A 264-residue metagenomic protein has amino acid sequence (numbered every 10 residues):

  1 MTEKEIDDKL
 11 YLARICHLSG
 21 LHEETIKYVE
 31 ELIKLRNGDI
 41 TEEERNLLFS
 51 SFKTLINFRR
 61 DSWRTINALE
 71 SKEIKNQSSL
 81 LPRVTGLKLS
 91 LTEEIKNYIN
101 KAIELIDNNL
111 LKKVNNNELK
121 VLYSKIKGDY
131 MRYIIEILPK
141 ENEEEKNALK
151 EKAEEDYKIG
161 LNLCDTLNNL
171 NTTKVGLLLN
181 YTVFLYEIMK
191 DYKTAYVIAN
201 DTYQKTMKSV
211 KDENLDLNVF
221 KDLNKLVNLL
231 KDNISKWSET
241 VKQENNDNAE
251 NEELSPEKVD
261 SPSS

Functional and structural regions predicted by a protein language model:
M1-D129, Y133-P139, A148, I159 (+2 more regions): N-terminal alpha-helical interaction modules that lie
I33-K34, K193-K211: TPR/TPR-like (Sel1-like) alpha-helical repeat modules
D39, L111-N115, T166-L170, K208-N214: Short coil/turn linkers that connect adjacent helices within long alpha-helical scaffolds, especially alpha-solenoid
L119-I126, N169-F184, V219-D232: Amphipathic alpha-helical protein-interaction segments enriched in hydrophobic
Y130-I135, L177-M189: Hydrophobic/aromatic-rich effector regions of fungal transcription factors
Y133, I137-T173: Alpha-helical adaptor scaffolds
K152, T194-T202, N246-E252: Alpha-helical repeat scaffolds
N169-V175, I188-I198: Short conserved catalytic/interaction loops centered on acidic-Pro-aromatic/His motifs
